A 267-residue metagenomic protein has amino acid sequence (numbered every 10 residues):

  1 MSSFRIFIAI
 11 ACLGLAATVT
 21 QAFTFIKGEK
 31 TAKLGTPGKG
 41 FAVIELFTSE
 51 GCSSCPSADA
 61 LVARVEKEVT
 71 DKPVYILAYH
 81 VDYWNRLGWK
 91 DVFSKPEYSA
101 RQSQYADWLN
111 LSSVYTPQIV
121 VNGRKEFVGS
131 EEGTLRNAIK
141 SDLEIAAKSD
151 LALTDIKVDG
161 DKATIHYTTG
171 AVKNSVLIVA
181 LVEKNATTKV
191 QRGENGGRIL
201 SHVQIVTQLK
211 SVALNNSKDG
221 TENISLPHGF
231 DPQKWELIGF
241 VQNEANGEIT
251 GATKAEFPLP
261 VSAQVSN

Functional and structural regions predicted by a protein language model:
M1-I8: Bacterial N-terminal signal peptides that target proteins for export
A9-T18: Bacterial N-terminal signal peptides
T18-Q21, F25-K27, V179: N-terminal, cleavable Sec-dependent signal peptides of secreted/periplasmic/extracellular proteins
Q21, R64-V65, P73, Y79 (+6 more regions): Short, surface-exposed, charged/polar-biased interaction segments
F23-S113: Active-site-proximal cofactor/substrate-binding loop regions of enzyme domains
V92-Q118, R124-N267: Short, conserved sequence motifs used for protein processing/export or organelle targeting and for catalysis
